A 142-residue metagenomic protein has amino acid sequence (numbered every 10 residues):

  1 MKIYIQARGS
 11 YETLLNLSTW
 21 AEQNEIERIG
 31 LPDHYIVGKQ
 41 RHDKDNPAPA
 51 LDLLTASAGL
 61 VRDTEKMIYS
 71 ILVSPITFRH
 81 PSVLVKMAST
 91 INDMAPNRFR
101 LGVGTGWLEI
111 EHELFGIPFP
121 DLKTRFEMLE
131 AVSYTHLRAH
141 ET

Functional and structural regions predicted by a protein language model:
M1-D63: N-terminal beta1-alpha1-beta2 module of alpha/beta enzyme domains
I3-I5, I29-L31, Y69-I71, F99-V103: Hydrophobic faces of well-ordered beta-strands that scaffold small-molecule active sites in alpha/beta enzyme cores
Q6-R8, H34, S74-I76, G104-G106: Active-site beta-loop-alpha junctions enriched in small/polar residues
T13, T77-T90: Glycine-rich anion/phosphate-binding loops
L17, L53-L60, L84-A88, R125 (+1 more regions): A general structural detector for well-ordered alpha-helical segments in enzyme core domains, enriched
D45-D52, R79, V83, I117-M128: Alpha-helix N-cap and loop-to-helix initiation/capping positions
L108-F119: Acidic/polar active-site rim loop that often engages polyanionic ligands
T135-T142: Conserved small/polar residues in nucleotide/adenosyl-binding loops
